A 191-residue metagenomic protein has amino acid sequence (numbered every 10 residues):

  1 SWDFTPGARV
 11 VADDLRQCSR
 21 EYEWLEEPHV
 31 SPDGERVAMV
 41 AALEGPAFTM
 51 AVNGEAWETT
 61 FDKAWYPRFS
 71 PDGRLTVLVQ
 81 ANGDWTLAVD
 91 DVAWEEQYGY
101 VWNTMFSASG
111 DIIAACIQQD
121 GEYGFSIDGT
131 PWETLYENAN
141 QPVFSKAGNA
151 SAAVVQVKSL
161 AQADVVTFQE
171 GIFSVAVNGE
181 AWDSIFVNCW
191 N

Functional and structural regions predicted by a protein language model:
S1-N191: Non-catalytic tandem-repeat scaffold regions and their flanking low-complexity/translocation tails
